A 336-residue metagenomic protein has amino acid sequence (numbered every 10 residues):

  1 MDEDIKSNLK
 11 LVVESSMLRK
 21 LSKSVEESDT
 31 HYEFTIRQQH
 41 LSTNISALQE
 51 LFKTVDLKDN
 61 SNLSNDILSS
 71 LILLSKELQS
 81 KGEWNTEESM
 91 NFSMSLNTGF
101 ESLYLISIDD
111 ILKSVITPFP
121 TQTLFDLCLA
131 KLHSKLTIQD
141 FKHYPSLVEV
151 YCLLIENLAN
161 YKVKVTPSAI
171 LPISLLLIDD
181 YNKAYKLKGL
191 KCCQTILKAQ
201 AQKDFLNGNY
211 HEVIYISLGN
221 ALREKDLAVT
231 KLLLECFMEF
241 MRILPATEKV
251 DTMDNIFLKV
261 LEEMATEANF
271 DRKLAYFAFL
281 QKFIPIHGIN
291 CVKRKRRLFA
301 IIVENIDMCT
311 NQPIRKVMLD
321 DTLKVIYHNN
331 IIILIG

Functional and structural regions predicted by a protein language model:
D2-L18, S22-V25, N60-S75, T117-H133 (+6 more regions): Core helices of alpha-solenoid repeat scaffolds
L9-E14, L21-F52: Extended, amphipathic alpha-helical segments that serve as helical scaffolds
E27, L175-L176, F279-Q281: Short, charged, low-complexity loops and linkers
H31-Q39, S80-E88, F119, S134-H143 (+8 more regions): Short coil/turn segments at helix-helix junctions and helix-capping linkers within large alpha-helical proteins
R37-V55, S89-I108, I138-I155, I170 (+5 more regions): HEAT-repeat alpha-solenoid elements in large eukaryotic scaffold proteins
D56-N65, E101-L112, T117-Q122, L158-P167 (+7 more regions): Flexible loop/turn segments at the boundaries of HEAT repeats in alpha-solenoid HEAT proteins
S61-K142, L147-V148: Alpha-helical repeat/alpha-solenoid scaffolds of the HEAT/ARM/MIF4G superfamily and closely related elongated all-alpha
D66-S95, F100, I178, N182 (+1 more regions): Helix-rich alpha-solenoid scaffolding regions
